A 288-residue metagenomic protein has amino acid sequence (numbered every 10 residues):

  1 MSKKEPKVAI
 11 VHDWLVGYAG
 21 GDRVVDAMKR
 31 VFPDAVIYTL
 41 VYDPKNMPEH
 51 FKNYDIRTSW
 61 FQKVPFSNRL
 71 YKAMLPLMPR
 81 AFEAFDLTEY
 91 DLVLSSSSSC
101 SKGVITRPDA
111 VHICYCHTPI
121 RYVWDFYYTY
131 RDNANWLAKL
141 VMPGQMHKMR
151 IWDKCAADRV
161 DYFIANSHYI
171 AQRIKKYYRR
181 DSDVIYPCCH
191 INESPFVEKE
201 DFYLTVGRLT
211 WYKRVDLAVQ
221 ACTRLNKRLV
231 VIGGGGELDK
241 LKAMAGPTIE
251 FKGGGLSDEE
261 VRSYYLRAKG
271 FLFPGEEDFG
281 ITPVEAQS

Functional and structural regions predicted by a protein language model:
W14-L15, V206-T210, G235, G255: Short donor-sugar binding/catalytic loops of nucleotide-sugar-dependent glycosyltransferases, especially enzymes
V31-K102: Active-site donor-binding segments of glycosyltransferases and PAPS-dependent sulfotransferases
N53-N68, T106-I151, Y177, D183: Acceptor-binding helix/loop patch of EC 2.4 sugar-transfer enzymes, predominantly nucleotide-sugar-dependent
P143-S194: Donor nucleotide-sugar binding/catalytic pocket of nucleotide-sugar-dependent glycosyltransferases
C189, P195-I232: Conserved donor-binding/catalytic core segment of Leloir-type glycosyltransferases
D239-S263: Nucleotide-activated donor-binding/catalytic signature segment of Leloir-type glycosyltransferases, i.e., the conserved
R262, V284-S288: Short alpha-helical segment that forms part of, or immediately flanks, the ligand-binding pocket in carbohydrate-active
L266-D278: Acidic donor-binding loop of glycosyltransferase active sites
